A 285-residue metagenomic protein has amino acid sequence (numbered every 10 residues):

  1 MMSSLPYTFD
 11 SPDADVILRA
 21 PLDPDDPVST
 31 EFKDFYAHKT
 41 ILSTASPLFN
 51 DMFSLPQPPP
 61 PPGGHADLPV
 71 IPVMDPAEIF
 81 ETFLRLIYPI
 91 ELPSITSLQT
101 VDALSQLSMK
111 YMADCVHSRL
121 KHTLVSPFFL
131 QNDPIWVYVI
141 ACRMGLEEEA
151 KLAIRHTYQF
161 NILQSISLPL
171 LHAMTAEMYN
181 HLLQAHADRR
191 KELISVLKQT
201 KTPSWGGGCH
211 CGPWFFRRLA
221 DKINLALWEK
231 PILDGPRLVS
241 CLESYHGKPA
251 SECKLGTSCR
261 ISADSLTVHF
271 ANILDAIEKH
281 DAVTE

Functional and structural regions predicted by a protein language model:
M1-T44, E78, R85-V101: N-terminal BTB/POZ boundary and linker segment
T40-I41, P47-F49, S108, A141: Amphipathic alpha-helical regulatory regions
S46, M112, G145: Short coil/turn motifs at helix boundaries and re-entrant loops, enriched in small/polar and proline residues
P47-H65: Cytochrome P450 catalytic domain signature, combining two hallmark sequence patches
S54, P58, Y88, L92 (+5 more regions): Short amphipathic alpha-helices and their capping/turn residues within compact interaction modules
P59-D67, L98-Q99, F128-I135: Alpha-helical oligomerization/assembly modules used to build nucleoprotein complexes
H65-H122: Long, hydrophobic/aromatic-enriched structural stretches that serve as scaffold segments
R119-H122, S126-E285: Acidic, serine/threonine- and proline-rich low-complexity regulatory tracts
